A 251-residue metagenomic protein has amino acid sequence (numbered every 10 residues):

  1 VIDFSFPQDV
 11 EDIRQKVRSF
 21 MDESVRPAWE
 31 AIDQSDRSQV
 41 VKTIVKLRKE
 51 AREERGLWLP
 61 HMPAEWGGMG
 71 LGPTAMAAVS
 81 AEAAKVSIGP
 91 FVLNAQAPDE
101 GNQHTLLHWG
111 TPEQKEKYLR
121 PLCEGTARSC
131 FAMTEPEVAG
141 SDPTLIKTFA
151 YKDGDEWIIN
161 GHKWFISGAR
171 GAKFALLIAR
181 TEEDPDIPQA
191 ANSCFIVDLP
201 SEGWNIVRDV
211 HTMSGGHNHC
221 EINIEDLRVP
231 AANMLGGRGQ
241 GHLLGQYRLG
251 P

Functional and structural regions predicted by a protein language model:
V1-Q96, E113-R128: Amphipathic, small/basic residue-rich leader segments at the start of a protein or domain
F4-F6, C194, W204-P251: Glycine-rich beta->alpha junctions and the first turn(s) of the following alpha-helix
G56, V79-A84, I178-R180, V197-E202 (+1 more regions): Short Ser/Thr-interspersed hydrophobic loop/turn segments at strand-loop and sheet-helix junctions that line or gate
L71-G72, S141-T144, G168-K173, I187-A191 (+2 more regions): Short glycine/proline-enriched turns and hinge-like loops at secondary-structure junctions
L93-E113, D142: N-terminal glycine-rich flavin-associated loop
G125-T134, I178: A short, Trp-centered hydrophobic/proline-enriched beta-strand micro-motif
T148-Y151: A structural signal for short hydrophobic beta-strand segments in well-ordered beta-sheet cores
N160-V207: A short core secondary-structure module
